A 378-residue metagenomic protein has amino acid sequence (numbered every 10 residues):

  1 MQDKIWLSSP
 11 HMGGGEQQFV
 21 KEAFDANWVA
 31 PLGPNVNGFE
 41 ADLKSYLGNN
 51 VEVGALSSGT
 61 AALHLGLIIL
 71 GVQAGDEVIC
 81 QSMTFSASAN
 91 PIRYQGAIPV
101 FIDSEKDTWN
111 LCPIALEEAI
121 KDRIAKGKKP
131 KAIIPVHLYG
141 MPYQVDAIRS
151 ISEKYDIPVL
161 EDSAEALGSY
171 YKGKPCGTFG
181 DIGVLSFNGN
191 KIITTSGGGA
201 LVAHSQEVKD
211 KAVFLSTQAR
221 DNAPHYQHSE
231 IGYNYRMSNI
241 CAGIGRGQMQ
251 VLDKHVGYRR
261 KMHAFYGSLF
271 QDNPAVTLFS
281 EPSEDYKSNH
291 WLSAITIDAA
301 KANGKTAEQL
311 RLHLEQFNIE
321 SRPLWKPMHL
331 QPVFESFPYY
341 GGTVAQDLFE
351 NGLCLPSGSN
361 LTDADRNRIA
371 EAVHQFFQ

Functional and structural regions predicted by a protein language model:
M1-A30, P356: N-terminal "arm"/small-domain region of PLP-dependent enzymes with the aminotransferase-like
L32-E77, P91-R93, F101-I102, A125 (+1 more regions): Phosphate-binding glycine-rich loop
P34-A41, N50-V51, I114, E118 (+7 more regions): PLP-dependent aminotransferase class I/II
S58, S104, G189, T217 (+1 more regions): Short, conserved catalytic or interaction motifs in soluble domains
G66-E118, T306: Conserved PLP-anchoring active-site segment centered on the Schiff-base-forming lysine
Q95, K154-Y155, F317: Helix C-cap/helix->beta junction micro-motif
D107-T195, A200-V202, E207: Active-site phosphate-binding strand-loop segment of PLP-dependent enzymes
